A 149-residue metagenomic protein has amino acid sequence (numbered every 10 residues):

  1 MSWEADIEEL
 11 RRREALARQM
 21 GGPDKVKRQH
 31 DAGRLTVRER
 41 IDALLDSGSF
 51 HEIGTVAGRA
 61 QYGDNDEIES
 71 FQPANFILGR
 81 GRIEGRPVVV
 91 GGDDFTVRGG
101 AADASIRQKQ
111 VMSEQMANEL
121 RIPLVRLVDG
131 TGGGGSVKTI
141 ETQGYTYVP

Functional and structural regions predicted by a protein language model:
M1-P149: Terminal-region recognition feature
